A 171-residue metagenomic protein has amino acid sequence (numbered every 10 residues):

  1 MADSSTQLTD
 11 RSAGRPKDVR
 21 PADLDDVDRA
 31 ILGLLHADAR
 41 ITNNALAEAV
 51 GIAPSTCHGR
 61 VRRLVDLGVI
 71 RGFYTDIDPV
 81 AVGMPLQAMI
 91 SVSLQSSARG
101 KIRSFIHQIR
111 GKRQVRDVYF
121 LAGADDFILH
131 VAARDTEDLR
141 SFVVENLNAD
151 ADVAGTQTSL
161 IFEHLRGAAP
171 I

Functional and structural regions predicted by a protein language model:
M1-I171: A compositional/biophysical signature of low hydrophobicity enriched in polar/charged and small residues
